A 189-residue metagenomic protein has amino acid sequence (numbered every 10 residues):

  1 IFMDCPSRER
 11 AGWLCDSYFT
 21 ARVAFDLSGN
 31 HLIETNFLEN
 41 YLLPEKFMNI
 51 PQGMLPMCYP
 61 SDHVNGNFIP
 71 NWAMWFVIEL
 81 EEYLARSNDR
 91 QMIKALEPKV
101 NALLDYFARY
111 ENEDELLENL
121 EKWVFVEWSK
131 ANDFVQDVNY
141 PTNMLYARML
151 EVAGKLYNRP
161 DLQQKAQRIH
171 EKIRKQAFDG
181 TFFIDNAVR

Functional and structural regions predicted by a protein language model:
I1-R109, D114, E118-L120: Substrate-binding groove/exosite segments of carbohydrate-active enzymes
I50-F76, A108-R189: The feature captures the catalytic groove of carbohydrate-active enzymes
